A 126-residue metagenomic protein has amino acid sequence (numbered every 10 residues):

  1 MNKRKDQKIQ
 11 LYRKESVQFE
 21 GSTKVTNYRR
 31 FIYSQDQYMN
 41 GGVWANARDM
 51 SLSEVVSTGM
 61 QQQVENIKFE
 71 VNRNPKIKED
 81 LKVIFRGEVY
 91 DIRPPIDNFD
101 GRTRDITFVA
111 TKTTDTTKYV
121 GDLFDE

Functional and structural regions predicted by a protein language model:
M1-R30: Active-site-proximal polar cores
K3, Y28-E126: Short, conserved turn/kink motifs that form compact alpha/beta structural patches or helix kinks used as
